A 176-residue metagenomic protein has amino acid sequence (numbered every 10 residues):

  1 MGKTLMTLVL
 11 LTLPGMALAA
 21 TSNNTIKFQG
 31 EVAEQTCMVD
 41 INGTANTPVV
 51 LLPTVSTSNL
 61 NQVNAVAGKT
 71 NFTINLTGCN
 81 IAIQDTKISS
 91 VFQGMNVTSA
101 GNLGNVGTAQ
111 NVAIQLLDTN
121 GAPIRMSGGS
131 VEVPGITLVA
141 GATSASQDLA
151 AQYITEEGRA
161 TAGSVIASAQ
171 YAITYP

Functional and structural regions predicted by a protein language model:
G2-K3, L18-P176: Mature extracellular/passenger domains of Gram-negative fimbrial/pilin and adhesin proteins
P14-M16: N-terminal signal peptide c-region/cleavage motif recognized by signal peptidases
